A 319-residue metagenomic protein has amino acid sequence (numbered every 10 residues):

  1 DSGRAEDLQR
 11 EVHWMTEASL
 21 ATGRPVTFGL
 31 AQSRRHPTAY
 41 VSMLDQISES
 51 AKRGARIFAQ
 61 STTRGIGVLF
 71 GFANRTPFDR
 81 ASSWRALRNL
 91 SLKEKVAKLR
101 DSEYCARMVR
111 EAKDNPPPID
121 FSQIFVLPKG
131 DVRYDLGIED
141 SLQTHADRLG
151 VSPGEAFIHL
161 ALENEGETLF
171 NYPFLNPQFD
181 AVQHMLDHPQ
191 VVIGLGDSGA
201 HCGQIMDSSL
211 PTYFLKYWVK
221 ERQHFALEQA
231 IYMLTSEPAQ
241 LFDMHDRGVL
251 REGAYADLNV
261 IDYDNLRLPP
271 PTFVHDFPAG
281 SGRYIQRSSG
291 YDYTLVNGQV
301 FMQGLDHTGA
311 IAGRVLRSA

Functional and structural regions predicted by a protein language model:
D1-G3, G29-A31, A59-R64, G194-G196 (+4 more regions): Generic beta-strand/beta-sheet core signal
E6, E11-S198, D207: Polyanionic/metal-chelating signatures
G23-P25, G54-F58, F121, H188-V191 (+5 more regions): Active-site lining segments that contact anionic ligands and/or coordinate catalytic metals
G29-R35, A200, K220, F273-R283: Short beta-alpha connecting loops at secondary-structure transitions that line or flank enzyme active sites
V132, D140-R148, P153-Q183, F214-N265: C-terminal helical cap
D135-L136, A239, R283-Q286: Short loop/turn motifs at secondary-structure junctions and domain boundaries
H184-V191, G196, S208-L210, V260-D306 (+1 more regions): C-terminal cap of metal-dependent C-N hydrolases
G199, G203-V219: Long, structured ligand/cofactor-binding scaffold of large enzymes
